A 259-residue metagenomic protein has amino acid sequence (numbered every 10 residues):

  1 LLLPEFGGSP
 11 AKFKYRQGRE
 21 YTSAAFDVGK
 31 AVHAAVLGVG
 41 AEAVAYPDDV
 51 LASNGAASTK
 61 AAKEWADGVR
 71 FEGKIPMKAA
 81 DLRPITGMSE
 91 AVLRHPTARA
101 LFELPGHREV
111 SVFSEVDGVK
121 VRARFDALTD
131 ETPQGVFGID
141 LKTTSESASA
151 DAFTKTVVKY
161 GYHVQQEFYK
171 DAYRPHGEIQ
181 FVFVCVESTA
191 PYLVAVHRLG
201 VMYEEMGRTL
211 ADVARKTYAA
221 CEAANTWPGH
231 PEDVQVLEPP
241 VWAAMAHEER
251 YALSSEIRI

Functional and structural regions predicted by a protein language model:
L1-A123, E232: Metal-dependent nuclease catalytic cores that hydrolyze phosphodiester bonds in DNA/RNA, characterized by
P10-K14, S145-A148, S188-A195: Short acidic (Asp/Glu) and glycine-rich catalytic loops that position anionic groups and cofactors
G18-Y21, R70-M77, S149-Y160, G200-M202: Short histidine-centered catalytic/ligand-binding loop motif
V32-H33, A127, A211: A residue-level signal for conserved active-site and pocket-lining positions in enzyme catalytic cores
A98-L104, T129-F137, Y173-Q180: Secondary-structure boundary elements
R108, A123-K155: Conserved catalytic cores of phosphodiester-cleaving nucleases, focusing on short active-site segments
F113-E115, L128-D130, V184-V186: A generic structural motif
V158-K159, H163, F168-I259: Metal-dependent nuclease catalytic regions and adjoining charged, substrate-binding loops involved in nucleic-acid end
